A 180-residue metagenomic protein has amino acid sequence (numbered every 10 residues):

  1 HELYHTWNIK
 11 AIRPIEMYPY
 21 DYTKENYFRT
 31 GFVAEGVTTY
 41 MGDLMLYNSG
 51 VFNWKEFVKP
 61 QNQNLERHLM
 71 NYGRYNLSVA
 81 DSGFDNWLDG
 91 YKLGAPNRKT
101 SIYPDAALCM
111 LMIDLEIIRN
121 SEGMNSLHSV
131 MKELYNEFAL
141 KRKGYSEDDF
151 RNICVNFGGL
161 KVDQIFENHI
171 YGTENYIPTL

Functional and structural regions predicted by a protein language model:
E2-G73: Zinc-dependent metallopeptidase catalytic helix centered on the HExxH motif and its immediate flanking segment
Y18-K24, G83-P96: Acidic/His metal-coordination segments adjacent to aromatic residues that form catalytic metal sites in metalloenzymes
E25-R29, L93-T100, F138-K141: Active-site rim elements
Y40-Y47, L108-R119: Short glycine/serine- and small hydrophobic-enriched flexible loop segments
L46-V58, I118-N125, G158-D163: Structural helix-adjacent loops and short alpha-helical linkers that scaffold large soluble proteins
Q61-N62, M124-E137: Active/binding-pocket-proximal capping segment
K99-L111: C-terminal substrate/ligand-recognition segments
E137-L180: Beta/coil-rich, acidic/histidine-enriched accessory regions frequently appended to metallopeptidases
